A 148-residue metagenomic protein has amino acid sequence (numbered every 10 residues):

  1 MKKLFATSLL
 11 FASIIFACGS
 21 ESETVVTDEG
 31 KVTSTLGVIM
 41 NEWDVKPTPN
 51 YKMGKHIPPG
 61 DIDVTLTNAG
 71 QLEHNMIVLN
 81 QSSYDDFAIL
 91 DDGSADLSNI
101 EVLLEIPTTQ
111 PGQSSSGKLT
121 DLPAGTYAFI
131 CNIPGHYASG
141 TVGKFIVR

Functional and structural regions predicted by a protein language model:
M1-F16: Sec-dependent bacterial lipoprotein signal peptides
F16, L104-R148: Extracellular/periplasmic metallocenter environments
G19-E21: Bacterial signal peptide processing site
G30-D61: N-terminal edge beta-strand
V32, L72-N75, G125, S139-T141: Short loop/turn segments at connectors of secondary-structure elements within structured domains
K52-V78, S116-P123, V147: Beta-strand cores of secreted/periplasmic/IMS beta-sandwich domains, seen most often in copper-related folds
N68-S98: Contiguous segments within soluble domain cores/interaction surfaces
L97-E105: Short, membrane-exposed interhelical loops at transmembrane-helix boundaries
